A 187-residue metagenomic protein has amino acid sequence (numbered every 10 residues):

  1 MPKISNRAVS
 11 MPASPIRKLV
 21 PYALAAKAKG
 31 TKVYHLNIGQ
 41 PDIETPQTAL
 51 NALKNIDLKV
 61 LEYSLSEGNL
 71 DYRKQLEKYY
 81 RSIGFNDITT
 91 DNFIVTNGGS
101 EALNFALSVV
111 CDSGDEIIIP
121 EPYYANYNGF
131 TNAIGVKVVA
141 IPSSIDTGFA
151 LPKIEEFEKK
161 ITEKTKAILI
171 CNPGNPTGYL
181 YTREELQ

Functional and structural regions predicted by a protein language model:
M1-V9: Generic N-terminal amphipathic, Lys/Arg-enriched alpha-helix
V9-G98, F105: N-terminal small-domain helix-loop-helix segment of the aminotransferase-like
D87-F93, S113-E116, K164: Short acidic capping loops at alpha-helix termini that bridge into adjacent secondary structure
V109-T131: Conserved PLP-anchoring active-site segment centered on the Schiff-base-forming lysine
E121, A140-I145: Short beta->alpha connector loops at strand-helix junctions that form conserved, small/polar/Pro-enriched
N132-V139: A short helix-loop-beta submotif of the ANL/AMP-binding
S144-Q187: Active-site phosphate-binding strand-loop segment of PLP-dependent enzymes
